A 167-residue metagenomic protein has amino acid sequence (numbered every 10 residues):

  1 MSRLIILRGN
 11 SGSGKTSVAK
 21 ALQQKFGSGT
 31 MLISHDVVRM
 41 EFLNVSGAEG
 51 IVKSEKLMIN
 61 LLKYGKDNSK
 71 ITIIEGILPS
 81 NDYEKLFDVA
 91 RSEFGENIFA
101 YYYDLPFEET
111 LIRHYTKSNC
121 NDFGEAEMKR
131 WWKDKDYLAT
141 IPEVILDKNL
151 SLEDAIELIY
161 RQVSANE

Functional and structural regions predicted by a protein language model:
L7: Hydrophobic anchor at the beta1->P-loop junction of P-loop NTPases
N10: P-loop (Walker A) phosphate-binding loop of NTP-binding proteins
S13: ATP-binding Walker
T16: Walker A/P-loop
K20-K63, D67: Conserved substrate/cofactor phosphate-moiety recognition/catalytic segment in nucleotide-dependent phosphotransferases
K53-G95: Glycine-rich phosphate-binding loop used to anchor ATP phosphates in small-molecule kinases, encompassing both
F94-R113: Conserved phosphate-donor/acceptor-positioning beta-strand/loop module used by diverse small-molecule
T116-L158: Small-molecule kinase domains that catalyze NTP-dependent phosphoryl transfer to phosphate-bearing small molecules
